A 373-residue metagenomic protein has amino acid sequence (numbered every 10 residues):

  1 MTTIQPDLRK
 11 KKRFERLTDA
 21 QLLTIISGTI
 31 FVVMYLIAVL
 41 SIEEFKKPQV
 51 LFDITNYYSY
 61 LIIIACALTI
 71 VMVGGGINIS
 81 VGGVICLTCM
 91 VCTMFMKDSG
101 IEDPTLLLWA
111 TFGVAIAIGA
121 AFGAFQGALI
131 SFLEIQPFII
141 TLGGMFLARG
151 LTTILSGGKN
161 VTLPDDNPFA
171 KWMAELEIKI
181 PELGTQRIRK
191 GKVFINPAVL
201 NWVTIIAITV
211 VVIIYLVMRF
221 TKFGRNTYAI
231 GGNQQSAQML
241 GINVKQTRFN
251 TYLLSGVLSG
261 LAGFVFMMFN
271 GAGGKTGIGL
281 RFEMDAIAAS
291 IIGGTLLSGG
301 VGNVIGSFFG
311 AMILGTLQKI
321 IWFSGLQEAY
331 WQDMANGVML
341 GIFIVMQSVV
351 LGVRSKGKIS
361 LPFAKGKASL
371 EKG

Functional and structural regions predicted by a protein language model:
M1-I30, L36, Q235, M239-Q246 (+1 more regions): Cytosolic-side transmembrane-helix boundaries in multi-pass membrane proteins
T2-A65, G100-A110, R187, K192 (+2 more regions): Membrane-interfacial amphipathic/re-entrant helices at transmembrane-helix boundaries
Y35-L40, P48-S99, P104, A128-I135 (+3 more regions): Single transmembrane alpha-helix segments in multi-pass membrane proteins
E102-F146, G310, L314: Alpha-helical transmembrane segments within multi-pass membrane transporters and channels
L107-A115, A121-Q126, P197-G274: Helix-loop-helix "hairpin" substructures at the membrane interface of multi-pass membrane proteins
P137, L200-A207, R248, R281-E283 (+1 more regions): Loop-to-transmembrane alpha-helix initiation sites
F138-F220, G271-K275, Q332, K356-G373: Transmembrane helix-bundle core of multi-pass membrane transporters and related energy-transducing complexes
L253-S259, N270-G337: Transmembrane alpha-helical segments in multi-pass inner-membrane proteins
